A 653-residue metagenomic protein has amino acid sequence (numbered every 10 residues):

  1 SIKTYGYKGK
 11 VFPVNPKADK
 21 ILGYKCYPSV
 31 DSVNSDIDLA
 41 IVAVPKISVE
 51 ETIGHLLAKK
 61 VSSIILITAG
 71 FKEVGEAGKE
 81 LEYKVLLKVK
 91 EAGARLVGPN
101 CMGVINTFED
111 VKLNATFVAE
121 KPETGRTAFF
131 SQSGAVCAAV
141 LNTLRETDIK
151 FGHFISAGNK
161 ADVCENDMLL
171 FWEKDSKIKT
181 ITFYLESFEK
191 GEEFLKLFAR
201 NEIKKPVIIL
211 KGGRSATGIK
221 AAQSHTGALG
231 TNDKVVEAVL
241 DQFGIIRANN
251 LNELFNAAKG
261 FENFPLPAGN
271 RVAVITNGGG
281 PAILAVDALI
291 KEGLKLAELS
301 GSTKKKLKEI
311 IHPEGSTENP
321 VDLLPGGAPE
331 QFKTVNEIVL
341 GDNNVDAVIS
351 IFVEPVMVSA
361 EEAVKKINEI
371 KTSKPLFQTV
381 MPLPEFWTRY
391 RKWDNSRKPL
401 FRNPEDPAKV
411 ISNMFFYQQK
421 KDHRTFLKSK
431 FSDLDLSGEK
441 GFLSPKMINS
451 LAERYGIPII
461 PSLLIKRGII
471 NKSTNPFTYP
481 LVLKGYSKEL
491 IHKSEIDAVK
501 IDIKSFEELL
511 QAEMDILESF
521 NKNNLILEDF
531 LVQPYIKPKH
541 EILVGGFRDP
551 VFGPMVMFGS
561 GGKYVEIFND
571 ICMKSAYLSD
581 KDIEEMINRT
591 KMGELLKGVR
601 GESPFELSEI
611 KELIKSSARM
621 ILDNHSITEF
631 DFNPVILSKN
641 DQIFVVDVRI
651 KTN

Functional and structural regions predicted by a protein language model:
S1-N653: Catalytic-core regions of core metabolic enzymes, especially those transforming organic acids/acyl-group intermediates
